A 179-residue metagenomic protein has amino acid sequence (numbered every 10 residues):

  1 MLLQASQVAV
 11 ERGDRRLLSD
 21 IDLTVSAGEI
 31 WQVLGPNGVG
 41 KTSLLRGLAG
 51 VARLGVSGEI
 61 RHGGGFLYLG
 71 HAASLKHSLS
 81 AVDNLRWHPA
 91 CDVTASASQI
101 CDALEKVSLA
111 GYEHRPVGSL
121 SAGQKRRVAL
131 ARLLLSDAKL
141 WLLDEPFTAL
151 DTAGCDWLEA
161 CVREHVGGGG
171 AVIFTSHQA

Functional and structural regions predicted by a protein language model:
L3-A5, L18-D20: Conserved structural motif at the start of ABC-family nucleotide-binding domains
L34-P36: The feature captures the beta-strand-to-loop junction immediately N-terminal to the Walker
A72, H77-T94, Q99: Q-loop/switch helix immediately C-terminal to the Walker
A97-Y112: Conserved ABC ATPase "signature" region
P116-A122: Conserved ABC ATPase signature
L130, G169: Hydrophobic anchor residue at the start of the ABC signature
W141-E145, L150: Catalytic Walker B motif of ABC-type/P-loop ATPase nucleotide-binding domains
